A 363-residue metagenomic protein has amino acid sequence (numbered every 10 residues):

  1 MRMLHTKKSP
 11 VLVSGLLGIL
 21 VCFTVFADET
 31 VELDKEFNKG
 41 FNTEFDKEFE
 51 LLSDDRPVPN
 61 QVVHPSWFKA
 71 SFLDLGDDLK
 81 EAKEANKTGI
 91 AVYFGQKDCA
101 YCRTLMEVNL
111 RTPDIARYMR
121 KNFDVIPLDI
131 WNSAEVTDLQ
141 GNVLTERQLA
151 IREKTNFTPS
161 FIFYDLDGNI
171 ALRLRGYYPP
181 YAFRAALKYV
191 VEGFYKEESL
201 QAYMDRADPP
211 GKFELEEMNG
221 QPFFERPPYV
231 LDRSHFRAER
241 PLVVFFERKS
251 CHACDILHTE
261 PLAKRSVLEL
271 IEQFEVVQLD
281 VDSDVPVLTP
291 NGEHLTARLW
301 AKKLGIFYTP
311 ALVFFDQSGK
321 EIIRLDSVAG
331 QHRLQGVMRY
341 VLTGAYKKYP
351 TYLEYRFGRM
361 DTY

Functional and structural regions predicted by a protein language model:
M1-K8: N-terminal secretory signal peptides that target proteins for export/translocation
K8-S9, H235: Structural motif marking the loop-to-transmembrane transition
S9-P10, V25-A27: Positively charged N-terminal leader segments that act as targeting/secretion signals
S14-C22: Bacterial N-terminal signal peptides
A27-I90, K97-P113, I130-L144, Q148-R152 (+3 more regions): Proteins that catalyze or organize thiol-disulfide redox chemistry and the adjacent proteostasis machinery handling
M119: Active-site-proximal cofactor/substrate-binding loop regions of enzyme domains
D124-I126, E275-V277: A fold-wide structural signal in alpha/beta-hydrolase
